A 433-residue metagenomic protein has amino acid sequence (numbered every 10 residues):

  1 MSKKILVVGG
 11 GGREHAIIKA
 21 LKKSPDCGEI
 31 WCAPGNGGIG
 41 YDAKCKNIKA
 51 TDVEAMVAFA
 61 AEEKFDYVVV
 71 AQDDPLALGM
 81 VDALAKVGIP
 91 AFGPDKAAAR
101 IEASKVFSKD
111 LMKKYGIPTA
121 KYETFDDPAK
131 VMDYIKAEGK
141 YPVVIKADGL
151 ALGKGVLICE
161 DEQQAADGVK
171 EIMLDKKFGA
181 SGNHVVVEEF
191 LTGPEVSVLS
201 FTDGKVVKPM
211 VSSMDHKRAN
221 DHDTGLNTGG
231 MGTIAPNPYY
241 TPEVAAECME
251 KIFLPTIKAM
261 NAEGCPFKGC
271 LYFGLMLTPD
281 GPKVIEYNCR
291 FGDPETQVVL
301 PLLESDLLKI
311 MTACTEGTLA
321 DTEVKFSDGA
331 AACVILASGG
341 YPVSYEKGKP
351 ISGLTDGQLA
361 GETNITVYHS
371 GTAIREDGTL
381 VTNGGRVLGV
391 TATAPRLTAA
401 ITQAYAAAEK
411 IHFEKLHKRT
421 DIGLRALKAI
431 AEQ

Functional and structural regions predicted by a protein language model:
M1-K96: ATP-binding N-terminal substructure of ATP-dependent carboxylate-amine bond-forming enzymes
L6-V7, E102-H184, M214, P238-L254: Active-site nucleotide/adenylate-binding loops and adjacent lid/helix of ATP-dependent enzymes
K23, G38-G40, E62, F92 (+13 more regions): Solvent-exposed alpha-helices and their adjacent loops that cap or buttress functional pockets in soluble metabolic
G40-A43, V57, R100-V106, N220-D221: Short, charged, surface-exposed secondary-structure boundary motifs
V156-T296: Internal nucleotide-binding/catalytic subdomain
M249-L271, N288-E362, R375: Active-site "cap" helix and flanking loop/linker of ATP-utilizing ligase/carboxylase catalytic domains
T372-D377, V381-Q433: Generic C-terminus detector
